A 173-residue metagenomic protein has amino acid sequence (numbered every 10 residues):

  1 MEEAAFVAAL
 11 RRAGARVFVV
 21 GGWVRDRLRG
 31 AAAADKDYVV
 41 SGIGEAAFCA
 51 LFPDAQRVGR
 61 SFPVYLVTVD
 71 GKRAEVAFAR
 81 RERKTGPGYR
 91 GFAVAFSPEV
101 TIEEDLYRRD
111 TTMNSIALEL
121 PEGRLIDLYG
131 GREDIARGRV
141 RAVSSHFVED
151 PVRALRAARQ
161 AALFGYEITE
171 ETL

Functional and structural regions predicted by a protein language model:
M1-L173: Catalytic cores of the polymerase beta-like nucleotidyltransferase superfamily and closely associated nucleotide
